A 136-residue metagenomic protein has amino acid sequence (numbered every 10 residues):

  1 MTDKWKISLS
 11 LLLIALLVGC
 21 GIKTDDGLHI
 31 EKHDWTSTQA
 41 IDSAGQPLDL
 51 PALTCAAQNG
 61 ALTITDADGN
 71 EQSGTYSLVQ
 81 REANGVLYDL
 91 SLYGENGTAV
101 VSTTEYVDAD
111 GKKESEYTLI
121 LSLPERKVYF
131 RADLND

Functional and structural regions predicted by a protein language model:
M1-V18: Sec-dependent bacterial lipoprotein signal peptides
C20-T36: N-terminal helix-cap/turn-to-beta initiation motif at the start of protein domains
I30-K32, T54-T63, Y106-T118: Short, solvent-exposed coil/turn segments at beta-strand boundaries
T36-I41, N59-G60: Generic short beta-strand segments
Q46-L87: N-terminal glycine/threonine-rich, aromatic-flanked beta-hairpin/loop signature
L62-T65, Y88-G94, L119-S122: Short beta-strand segments that buttress and anchor functional surface loops
E71-E82, T118-D136: Edge beta-strand at a domain terminus
A83-G111: An anionic, turn-rich surface loop/hairpin at beta-sheet edges that serves as a generic interaction/coordination patch
